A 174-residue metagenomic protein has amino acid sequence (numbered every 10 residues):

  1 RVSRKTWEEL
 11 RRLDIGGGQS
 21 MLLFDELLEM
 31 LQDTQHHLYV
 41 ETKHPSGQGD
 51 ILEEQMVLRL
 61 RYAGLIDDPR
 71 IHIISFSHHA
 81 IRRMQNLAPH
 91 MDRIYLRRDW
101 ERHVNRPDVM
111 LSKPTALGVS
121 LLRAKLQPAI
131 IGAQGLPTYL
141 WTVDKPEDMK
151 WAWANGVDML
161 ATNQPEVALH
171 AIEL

Functional and structural regions predicted by a protein language model:
R1-D92, S112, V119-L122, G132-Q134: Metal-dependent phosphodiesterase/phospholipase catalytic core, i.e., the His/Asp/Glu-rich active-site region
Q19, I94-L174: C-terminal active-site rim and adjoining tail of enzyme catalytic domains
